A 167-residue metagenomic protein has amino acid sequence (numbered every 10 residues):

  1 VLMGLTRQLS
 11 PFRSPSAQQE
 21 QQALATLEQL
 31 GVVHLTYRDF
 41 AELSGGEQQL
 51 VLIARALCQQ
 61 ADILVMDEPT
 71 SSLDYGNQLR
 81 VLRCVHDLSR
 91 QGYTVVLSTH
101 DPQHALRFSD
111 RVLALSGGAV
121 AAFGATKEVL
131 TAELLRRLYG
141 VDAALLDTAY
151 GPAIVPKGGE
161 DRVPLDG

Functional and structural regions predicted by a protein language model:
L2, A17-L35, Q60: Conserved ABC ATPase "signature" region
D39-L43, E47: Conserved ABC ATPase signature
L64-E68: Catalytic Walker B motif of ABC-type/P-loop ATPase nucleotide-binding domains
T99-H100: H-loop/switch region of ABC-family ATPase nucleotide-binding domains
A105-R107: A short, surface-exposed alpha-helical micro-motif characterized by mixed small hydrophobic and charged/polar residues
R136-G167: ABC ATPase nucleotide-binding domains
